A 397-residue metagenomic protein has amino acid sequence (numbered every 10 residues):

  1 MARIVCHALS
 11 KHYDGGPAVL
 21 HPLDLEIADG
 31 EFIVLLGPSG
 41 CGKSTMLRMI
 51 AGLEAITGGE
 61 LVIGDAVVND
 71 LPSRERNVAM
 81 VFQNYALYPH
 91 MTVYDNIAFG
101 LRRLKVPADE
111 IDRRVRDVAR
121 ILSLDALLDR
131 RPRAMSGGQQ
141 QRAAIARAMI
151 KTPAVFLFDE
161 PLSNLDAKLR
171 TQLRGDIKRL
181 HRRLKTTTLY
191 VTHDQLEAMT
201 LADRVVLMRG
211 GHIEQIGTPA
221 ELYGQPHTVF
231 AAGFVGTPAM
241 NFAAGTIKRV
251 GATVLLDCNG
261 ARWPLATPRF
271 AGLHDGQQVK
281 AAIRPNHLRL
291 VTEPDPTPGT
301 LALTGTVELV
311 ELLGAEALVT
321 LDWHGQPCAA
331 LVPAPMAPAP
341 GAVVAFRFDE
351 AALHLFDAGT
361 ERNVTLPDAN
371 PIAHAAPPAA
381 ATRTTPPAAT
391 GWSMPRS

Functional and structural regions predicted by a protein language model:
V5, E26, V62, A345-R347: ABC ATPase nucleotide-binding domain
L36-P38: The feature captures the beta-strand-to-loop junction immediately N-terminal to the Walker
S44-L47, A143: ABC ATPase nucleotide-binding domain helices that frame the ATP-binding cleft
A51: Helix-to-loop junction immediately C-terminal to a conserved catalytic motif
E60, A66, H212: ATP-binding/catalytic-site motifs of ATP-hydrolyzing domains
S73-F230, F234: ABC ATPase nucleotide-binding domains
G224, T253-L255, N259-L309, A337-S397: Glycine/charge-rich catalytic "coupling/switch" loops of P-loop NTPases
